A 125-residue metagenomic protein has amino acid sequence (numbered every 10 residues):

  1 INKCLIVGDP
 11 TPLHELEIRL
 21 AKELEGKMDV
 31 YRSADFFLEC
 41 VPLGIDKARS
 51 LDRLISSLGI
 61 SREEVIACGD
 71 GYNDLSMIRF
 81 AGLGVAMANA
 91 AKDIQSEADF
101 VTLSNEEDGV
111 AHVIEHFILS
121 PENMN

Functional and structural regions predicted by a protein language model:
I1-C68, Y72, M77: Conserved acidic, metal-coordinating active-site core of Asp-based, Mg2+-dependent phosphoryl-transfer enzymes
F80, V85-N125: Asp-based, Mg2+/Mn2+-dependent phosphohydrolase catalytic module
